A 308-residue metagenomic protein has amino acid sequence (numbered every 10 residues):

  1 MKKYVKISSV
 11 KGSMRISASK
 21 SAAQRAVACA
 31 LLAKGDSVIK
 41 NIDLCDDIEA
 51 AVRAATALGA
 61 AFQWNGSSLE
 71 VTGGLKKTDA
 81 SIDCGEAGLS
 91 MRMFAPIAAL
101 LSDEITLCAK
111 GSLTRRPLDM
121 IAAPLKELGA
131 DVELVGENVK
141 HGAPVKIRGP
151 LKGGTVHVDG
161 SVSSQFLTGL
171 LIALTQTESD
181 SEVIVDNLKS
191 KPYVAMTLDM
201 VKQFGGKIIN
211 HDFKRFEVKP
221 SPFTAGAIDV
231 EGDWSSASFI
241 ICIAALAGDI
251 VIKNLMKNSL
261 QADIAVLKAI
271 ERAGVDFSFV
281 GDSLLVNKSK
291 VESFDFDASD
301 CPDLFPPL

Functional and structural regions predicted by a protein language model:
M1-L308: Structural preference for solvent-exposed beta-strand-turn elements and adjacent flexible terminal/loop segments within
